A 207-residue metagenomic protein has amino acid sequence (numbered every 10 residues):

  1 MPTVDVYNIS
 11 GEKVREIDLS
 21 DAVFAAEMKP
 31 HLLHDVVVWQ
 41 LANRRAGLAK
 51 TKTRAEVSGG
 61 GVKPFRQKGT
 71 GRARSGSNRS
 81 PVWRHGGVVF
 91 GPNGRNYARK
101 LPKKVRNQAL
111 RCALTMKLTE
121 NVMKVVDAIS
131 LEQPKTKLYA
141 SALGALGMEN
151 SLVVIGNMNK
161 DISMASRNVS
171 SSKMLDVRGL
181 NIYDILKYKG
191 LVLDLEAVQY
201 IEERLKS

Functional and structural regions predicted by a protein language model:
M1-A46, G91-S207: Extended polybasic, low-complexity segments that bind anionic RNA or targeting/receptor surfaces
A46-A49, A55: Short, structured surface segments that line ligand/substrate-binding pockets
R54-G91: Glycine/serine-rich anion-binding loops at beta->alpha junctions that coordinate negatively charged ligand groups
